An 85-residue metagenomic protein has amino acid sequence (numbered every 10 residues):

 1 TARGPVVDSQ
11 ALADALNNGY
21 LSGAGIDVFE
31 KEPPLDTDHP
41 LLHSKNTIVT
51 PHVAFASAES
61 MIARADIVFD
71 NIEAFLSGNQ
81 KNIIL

Functional and structural regions predicted by a protein language model:
A2-L85: Rossmann-like dinucleotide-binding domain for NAD(H)/NADP(H)
